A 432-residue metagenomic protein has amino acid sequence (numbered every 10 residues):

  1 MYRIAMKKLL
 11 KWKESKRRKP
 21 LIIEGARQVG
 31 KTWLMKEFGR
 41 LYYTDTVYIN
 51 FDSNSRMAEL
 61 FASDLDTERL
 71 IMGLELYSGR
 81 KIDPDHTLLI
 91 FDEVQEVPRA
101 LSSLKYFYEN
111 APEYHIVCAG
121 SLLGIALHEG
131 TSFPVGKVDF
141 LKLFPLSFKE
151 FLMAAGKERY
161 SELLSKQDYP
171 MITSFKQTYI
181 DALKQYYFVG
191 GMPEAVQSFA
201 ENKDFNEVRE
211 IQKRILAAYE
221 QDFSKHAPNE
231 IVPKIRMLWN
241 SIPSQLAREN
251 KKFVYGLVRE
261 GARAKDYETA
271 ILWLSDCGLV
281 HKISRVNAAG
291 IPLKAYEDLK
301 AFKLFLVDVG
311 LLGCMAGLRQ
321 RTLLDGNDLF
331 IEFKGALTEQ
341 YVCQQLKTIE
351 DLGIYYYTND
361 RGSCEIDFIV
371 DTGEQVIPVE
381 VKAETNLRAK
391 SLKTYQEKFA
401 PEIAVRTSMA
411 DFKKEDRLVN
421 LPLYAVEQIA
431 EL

Functional and structural regions predicted by a protein language model:
Y2-K16: Pre-Walker A adenine-sensing motif
K31: Conserved lysine of the Walker
L34, F38: Hydrophobic positions on the alpha1 helix immediately C-terminal to the Walker A/P-loop
S53-D85: Short glycine-rich substrate-engagement loop in P-loop NTPases that contacts/grips substrate
I90, H115-S121, K142: Structural recognition of the conserved hydrophobic beta-strand(s) that form the central parallel beta-sheet of P-loop
H128-A247: Interdomain motor-coupling "hinge/lid" segment immediately C-terminal to the ATP-binding subdomain of NTP-driven enzymes
A200-E365, I369-V370: Accessory nucleic acid-recognition modules appended to NTPase machines
L346, I366-T385, A404: Conserved catalytic cores of phosphodiester-cleaving nucleases, focusing on short active-site segments
